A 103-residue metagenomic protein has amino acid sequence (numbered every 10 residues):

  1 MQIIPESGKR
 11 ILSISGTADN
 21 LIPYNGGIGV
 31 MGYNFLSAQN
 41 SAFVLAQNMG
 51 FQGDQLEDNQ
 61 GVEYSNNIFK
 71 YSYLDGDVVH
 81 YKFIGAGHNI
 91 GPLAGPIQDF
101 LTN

Functional and structural regions predicted by a protein language model:
M1-S65, Y71-L74: The feature captures the conserved acid-bearing segment of alpha/beta-hydrolase catalytic domains
P23-G26, G91-G95: Active-site-proximal flexible loops/turns
V78-K82: Conserved beta-strand scaffold positions in the cores of enzyme catalytic domains, especially in NTP/NDP-utilizing
I84-N89: Histidine-bearing beta->alpha loop at or near hydrolase active sites
L93-N103: Catalytic active-site module of serine/aspartate enzymes centered on a nucleophile-bearing elbow/loop
